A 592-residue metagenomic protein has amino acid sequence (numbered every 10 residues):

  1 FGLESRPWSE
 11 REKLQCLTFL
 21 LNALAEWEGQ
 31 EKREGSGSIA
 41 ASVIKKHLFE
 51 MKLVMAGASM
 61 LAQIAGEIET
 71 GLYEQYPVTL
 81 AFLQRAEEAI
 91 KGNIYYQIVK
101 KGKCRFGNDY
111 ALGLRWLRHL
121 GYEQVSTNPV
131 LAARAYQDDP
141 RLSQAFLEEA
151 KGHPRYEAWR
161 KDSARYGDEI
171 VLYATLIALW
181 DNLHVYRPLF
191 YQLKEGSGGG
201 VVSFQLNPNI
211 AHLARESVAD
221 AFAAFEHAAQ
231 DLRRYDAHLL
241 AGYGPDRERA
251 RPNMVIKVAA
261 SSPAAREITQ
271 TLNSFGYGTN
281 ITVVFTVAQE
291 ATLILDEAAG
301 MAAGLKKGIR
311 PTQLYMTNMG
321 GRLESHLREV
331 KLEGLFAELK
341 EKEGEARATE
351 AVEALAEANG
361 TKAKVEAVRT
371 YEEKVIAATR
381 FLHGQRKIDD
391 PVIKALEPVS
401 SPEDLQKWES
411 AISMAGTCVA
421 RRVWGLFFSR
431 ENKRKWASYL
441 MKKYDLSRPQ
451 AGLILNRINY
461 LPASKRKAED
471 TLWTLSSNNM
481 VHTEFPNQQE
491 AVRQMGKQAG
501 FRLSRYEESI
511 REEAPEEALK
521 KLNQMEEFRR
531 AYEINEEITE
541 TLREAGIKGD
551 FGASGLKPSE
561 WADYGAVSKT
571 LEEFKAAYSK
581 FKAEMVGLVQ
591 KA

Functional and structural regions predicted by a protein language model:
F1-E149, A264: N-terminal capping/small domains of soluble enzymes
R6-Q15, W27-E31, A40-E50, M55-E69 (+1 more regions): C-terminal extensions of enzymes
K103-G107, E123-S126, G199-S203, R251-K257 (+3 more regions): Structural preference for beta-strand elements that scaffold enzyme active sites
L112, P129-A133, L206-H212, A260-S262 (+3 more regions): Active-site-proximal loop/turn and secondary-structure-junction residues that shape catalytic pockets, frequently
L112-L120, V185-Q192, A298-K306: Short amphipathic alpha-helices and their capping/turn segments at secondary-structure boundaries
Y122, A132-R134, D138-E267, S559 (+3 more regions): Active-site beta->alpha loop and helix N-cap motifs at the rims of alpha/beta catalytic domains
N128, F204, L272: Conserved, mostly hydrophobic/aromatic
A259-T271, F275-R502: Catalytic alpha/beta core domains of metabolic enzymes, predominantly
